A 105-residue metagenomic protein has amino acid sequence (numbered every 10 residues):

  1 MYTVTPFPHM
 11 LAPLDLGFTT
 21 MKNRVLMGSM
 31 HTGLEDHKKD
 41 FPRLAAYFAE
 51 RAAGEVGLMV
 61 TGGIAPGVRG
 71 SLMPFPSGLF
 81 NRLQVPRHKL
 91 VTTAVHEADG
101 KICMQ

Functional and structural regions predicted by a protein language model:
M1-Q105: Flavin-dependent oxidoreductase catalytic cores
